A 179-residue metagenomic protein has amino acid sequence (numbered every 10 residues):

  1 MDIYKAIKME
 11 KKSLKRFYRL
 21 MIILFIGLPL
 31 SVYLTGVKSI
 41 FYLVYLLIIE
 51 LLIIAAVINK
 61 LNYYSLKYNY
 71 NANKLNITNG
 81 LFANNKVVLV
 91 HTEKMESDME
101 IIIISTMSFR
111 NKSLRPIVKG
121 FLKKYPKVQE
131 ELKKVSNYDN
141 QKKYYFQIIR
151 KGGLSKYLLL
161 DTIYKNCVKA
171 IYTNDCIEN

Functional and structural regions predicted by a protein language model:
D2-L66: Alpha-helical transmembrane spans
I3-K12, A83, V88, S155-K156 (+1 more regions): General structural signal for secondary-structure boundaries
K8, T78-A83, S105-N111: Secondary-structure transition/turn motif
G36, K86, Y125-P126: Short, flexible coil/linker elements and helix-boundary hinge sites characteristic of intrinsically disordered
L51-I101: Conserved beta-hairpin
V87, I103-I104, F146-I148: Generic structural hydrophobic/aromatic packing signal, biased to beta-strands
E100-K124: Short, surface-exposed polybasic-and-hydrophobic patches located at secondary-structure transitions
G120-N179: Terminal and domain-flanking low-complexity segments
